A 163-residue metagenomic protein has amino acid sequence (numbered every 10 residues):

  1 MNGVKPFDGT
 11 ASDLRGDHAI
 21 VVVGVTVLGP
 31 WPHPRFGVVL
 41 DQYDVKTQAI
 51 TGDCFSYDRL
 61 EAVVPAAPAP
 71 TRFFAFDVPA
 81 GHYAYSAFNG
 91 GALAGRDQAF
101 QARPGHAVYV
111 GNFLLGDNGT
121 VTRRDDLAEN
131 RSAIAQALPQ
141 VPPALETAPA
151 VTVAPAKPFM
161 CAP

Functional and structural regions predicted by a protein language model:
M1-L60, G90-P163: Primarily secretory-pathway and cell-envelope proteins
V63-A67: Short beta-strand segments within Ig-like beta-sandwich modules, predominantly Fibronectin type-III
P68-P70, A94: Residues that act as N-cap/strand-start positions at coil-to-secondary-structure junctions
P70-D77: Short, surface-exposed beta-strand/beta-hairpin micro-motifs centered on an aromatic residue
V78-S86: A short tyrosine-centered beta-strand micro-motif
